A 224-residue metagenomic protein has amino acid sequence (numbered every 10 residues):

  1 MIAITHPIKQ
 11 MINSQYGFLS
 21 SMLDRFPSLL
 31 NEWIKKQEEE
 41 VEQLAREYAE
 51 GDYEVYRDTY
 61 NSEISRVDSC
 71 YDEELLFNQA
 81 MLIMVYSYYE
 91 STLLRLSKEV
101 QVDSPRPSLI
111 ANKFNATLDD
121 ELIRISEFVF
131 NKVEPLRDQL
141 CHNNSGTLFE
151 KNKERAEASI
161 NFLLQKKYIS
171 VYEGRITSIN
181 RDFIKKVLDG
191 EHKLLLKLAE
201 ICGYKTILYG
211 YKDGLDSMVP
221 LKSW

Functional and structural regions predicted by a protein language model:
M1-Q79, N152-W224: Extended intrinsically disordered or low-complexity regions, especially N/C-terminal cytosolic tails and loops, rather
L76-K185, M218-K222: Flexible secondary-structure boundary motifs
